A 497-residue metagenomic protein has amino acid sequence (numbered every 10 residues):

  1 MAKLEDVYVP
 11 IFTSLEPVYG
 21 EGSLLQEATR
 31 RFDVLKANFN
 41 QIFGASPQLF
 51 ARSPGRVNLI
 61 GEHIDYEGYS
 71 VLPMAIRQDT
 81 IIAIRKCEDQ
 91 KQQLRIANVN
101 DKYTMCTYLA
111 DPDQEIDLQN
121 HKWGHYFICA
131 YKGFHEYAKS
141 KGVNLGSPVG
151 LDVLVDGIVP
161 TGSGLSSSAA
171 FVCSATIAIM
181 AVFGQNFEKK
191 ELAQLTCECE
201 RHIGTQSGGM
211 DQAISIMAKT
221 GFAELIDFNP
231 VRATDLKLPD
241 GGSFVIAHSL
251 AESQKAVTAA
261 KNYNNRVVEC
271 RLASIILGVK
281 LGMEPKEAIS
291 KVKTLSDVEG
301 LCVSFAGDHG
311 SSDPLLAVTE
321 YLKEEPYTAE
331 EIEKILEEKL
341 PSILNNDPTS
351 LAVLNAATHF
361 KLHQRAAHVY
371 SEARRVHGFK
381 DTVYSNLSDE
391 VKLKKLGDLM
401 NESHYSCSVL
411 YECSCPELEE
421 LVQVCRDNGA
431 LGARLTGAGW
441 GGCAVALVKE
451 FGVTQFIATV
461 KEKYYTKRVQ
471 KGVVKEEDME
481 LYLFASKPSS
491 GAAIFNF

Functional and structural regions predicted by a protein language model:
M1-R56, I60, I81, R85-N120 (+2 more regions): C-terminal nucleotide
S53-E67, D156-A175, G429-L447: Glycine/serine-rich anion-binding loops at beta->alpha junctions that coordinate negatively charged ligand groups
S70-D89, A218: Structural signature of FAD isoalloxazine-binding scaffolds in flavoprotein oxidoreductases
A75-Q78, L165-Q185, V448-K449: DPxDG-like acidic metal-binding loop motif
Y131-K132, E136-V159: Glycine- and acidic-rich phosphate- and metal-coordinating loops
Y137-P148, I179-L195, E450-K463, K467-G472: Phosphate-handling active-site elements
N186-A233, G307, A433-T436, A485-K487: Alpha/beta catalytic cores of group-transfer enzymes, especially the acyltransferase/condensing modules of polyketide
